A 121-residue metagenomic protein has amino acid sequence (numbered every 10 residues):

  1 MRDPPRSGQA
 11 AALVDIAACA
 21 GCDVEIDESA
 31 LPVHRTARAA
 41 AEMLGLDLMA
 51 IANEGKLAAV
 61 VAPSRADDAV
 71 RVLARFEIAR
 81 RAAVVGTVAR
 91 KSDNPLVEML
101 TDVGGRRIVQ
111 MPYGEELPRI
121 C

Functional and structural regions predicted by a protein language model:
M1-N53: Active-site-proximal betaalpha loop/short-helix elements that scaffold phosphoryl/nucleotidyl transfer chemistry
A12-V14, R71, P95-L100: Short acidic, glycine/serine/threonine-rich loops at helix termini
L31-R35, L57, A89-D93: Short gly/pro/ser/thr-enriched loop/turn and capping motifs at secondary-structure boundaries
E54-V60: A short beta-alpha structural unit
V61-A66: Helix N-cap motif at beta-to-alpha junctions
D68-I78: Short amphipathic alpha-helices in soluble, non-transmembrane regions that often serve as interface/regulatory elements
F76-C121: Acidic, Ser/Thr/Pro-rich beta/coil linker or hinge segments at domain junctions
